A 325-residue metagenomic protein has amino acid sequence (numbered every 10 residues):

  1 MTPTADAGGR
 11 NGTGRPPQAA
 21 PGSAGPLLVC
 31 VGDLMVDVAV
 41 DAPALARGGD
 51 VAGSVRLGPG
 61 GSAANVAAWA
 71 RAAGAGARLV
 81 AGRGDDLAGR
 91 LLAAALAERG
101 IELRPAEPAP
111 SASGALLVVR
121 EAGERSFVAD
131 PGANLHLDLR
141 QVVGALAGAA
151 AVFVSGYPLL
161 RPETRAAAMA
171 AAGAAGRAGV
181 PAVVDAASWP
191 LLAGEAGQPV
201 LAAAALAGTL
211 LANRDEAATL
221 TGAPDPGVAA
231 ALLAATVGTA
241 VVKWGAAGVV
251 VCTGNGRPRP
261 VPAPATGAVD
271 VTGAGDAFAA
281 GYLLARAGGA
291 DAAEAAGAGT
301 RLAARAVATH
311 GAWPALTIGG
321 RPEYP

Functional and structural regions predicted by a protein language model:
M1-V29, V51, A174, P224-P325: Conserved phosphate-binding/catalytic region of the ribokinase-like
M1-V80, L87-A94, E98, A268: Glycine-rich phosphate/adenosyl-contacting loop at the front of the ribokinase-like
L27-V29, A150-A151, T209: Structural motif
D33-L34, Y157, A277: Active-site metal-binding loops of divalent metal-dependent hydrolases
L45-D50, A72-V154, Y324-P325: Conserved N-terminal subdomain of the carbohydrate kinase-like
A70, N213, G275: Short, conserved phosphate/pyrophosphate- and ester-handling motifs at nucleotide-, phospho-/glycolipid
P162-A168: Active-site-adjacent beta->alpha loops and helix N-cap segments on the catalytic face of soluble alpha/beta enzymes
A172-P181, A186-P258: Conserved phosphate/ATP/ADP-binding segment of small-molecule kinases
